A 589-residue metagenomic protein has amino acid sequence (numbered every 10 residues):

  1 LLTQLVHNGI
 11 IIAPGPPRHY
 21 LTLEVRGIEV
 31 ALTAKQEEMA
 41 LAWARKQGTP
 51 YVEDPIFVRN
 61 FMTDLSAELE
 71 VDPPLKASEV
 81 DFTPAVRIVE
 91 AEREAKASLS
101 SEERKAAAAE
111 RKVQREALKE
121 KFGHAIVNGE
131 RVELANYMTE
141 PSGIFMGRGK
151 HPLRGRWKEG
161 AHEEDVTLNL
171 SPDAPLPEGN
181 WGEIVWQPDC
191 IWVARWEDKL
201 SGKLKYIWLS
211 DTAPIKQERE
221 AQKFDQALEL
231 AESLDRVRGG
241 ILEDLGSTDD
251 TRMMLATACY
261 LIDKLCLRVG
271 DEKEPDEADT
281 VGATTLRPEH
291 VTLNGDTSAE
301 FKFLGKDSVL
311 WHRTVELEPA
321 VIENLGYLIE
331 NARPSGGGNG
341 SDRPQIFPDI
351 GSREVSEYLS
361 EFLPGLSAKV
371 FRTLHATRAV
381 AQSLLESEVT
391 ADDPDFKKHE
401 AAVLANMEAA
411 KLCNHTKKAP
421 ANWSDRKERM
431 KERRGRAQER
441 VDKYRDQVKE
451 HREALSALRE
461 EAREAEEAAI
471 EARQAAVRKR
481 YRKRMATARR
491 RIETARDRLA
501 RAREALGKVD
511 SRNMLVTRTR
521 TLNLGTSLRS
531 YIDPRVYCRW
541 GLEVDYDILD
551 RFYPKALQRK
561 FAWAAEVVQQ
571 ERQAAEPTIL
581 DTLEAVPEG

Functional and structural regions predicted by a protein language model:
L1-P177, E183-C190, A194, E361 (+1 more regions): Acidic, low-complexity interaction regions
W181, E197, Y206-A457, A488 (+3 more regions): Extended accessory and catalytic-adjacent subdomains in large enzymes
